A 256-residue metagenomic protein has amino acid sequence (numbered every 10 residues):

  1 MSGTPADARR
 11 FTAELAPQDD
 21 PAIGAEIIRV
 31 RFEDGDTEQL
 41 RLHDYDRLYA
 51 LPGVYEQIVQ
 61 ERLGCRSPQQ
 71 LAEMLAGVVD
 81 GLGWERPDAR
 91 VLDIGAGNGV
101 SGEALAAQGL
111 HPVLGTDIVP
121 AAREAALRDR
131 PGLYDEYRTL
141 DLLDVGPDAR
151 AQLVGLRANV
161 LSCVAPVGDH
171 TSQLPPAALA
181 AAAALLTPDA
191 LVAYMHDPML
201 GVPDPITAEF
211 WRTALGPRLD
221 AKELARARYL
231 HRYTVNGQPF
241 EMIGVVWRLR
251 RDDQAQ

Functional and structural regions predicted by a protein language model:
M1-R41: N-terminal auxiliary segments of SAM/dcSAM-dependent transferases
C65-P87: Conserved alpha-helix/loop element of class I SAM-dependent methyltransferases that forms part of the SAM/SAH-binding
R86-G97: Conserved class I S-adenosyl-L-methionine
L92, V100-A149: Class I SAM-dependent methyltransferase SAM/SAH-binding core
D148-L161: A short acidic, Gly/Pro-enriched loop at the edge of an enzyme's catalytic core that lines a small-molecule cofactor
D169-A181: A short, conserved alpha-helix within the catalytic core of class I
D189-D197: Conserved beta-strand signature within the Rossmann-like core of class I S-adenosyl-L-methionine
R218-Q256: Class I S-adenosyl-L-methionine
